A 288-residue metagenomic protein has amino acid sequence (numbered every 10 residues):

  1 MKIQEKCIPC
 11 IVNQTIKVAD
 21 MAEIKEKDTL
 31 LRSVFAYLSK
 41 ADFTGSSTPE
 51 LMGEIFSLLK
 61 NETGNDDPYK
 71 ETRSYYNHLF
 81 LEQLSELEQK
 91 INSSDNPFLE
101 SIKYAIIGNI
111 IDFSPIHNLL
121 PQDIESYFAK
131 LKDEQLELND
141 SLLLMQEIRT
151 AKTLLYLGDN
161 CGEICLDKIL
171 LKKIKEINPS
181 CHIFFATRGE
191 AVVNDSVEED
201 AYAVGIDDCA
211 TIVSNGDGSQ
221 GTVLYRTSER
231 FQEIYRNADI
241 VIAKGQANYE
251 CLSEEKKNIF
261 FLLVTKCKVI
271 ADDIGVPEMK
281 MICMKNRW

Functional and structural regions predicted by a protein language model:
K2-A151: Electropositive, gly/pro-rich neighborhoods at or near active sites that engage anionic ligands
Q4, E137, Y156, E163-I164: Alpha-helix N-cap/loop-to-helix initiation residues
K152-T153, S180-F184, N258: Residues at the starts of beta-strands that form the adenosine-phosphate
T153-L155, D239-I240: Structural motif
D159-K168, E190-V192, Q246-E250: Gly/Ser/Thr-rich loops at beta-strand to alpha-helix junctions that form or flank small-molecule/cofactor-binding
C161-P179, F184: Histidine-anchored nucleotide/phosphate-binding helix
T187-G189, D200-W288: C-terminal functional extensions of proteins
